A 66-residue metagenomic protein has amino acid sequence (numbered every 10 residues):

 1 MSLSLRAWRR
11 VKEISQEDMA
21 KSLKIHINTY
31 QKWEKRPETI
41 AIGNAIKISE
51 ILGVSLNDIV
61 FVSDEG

Functional and structural regions predicted by a protein language model:
M1-V11: A short, Lys/Arg-rich alpha-helix, primarily the initiator
R10, K21, E50: Alpha-helical residues within the helix-turn-helix
R10, K24, K35-P37, D64: Residue-level detection of the helix-turn-helix DNA-binding "recognition helix"
E13-K32: Short alpha-helical DNA-recognition segment
G43-D58: DNA major-groove recognition helix of helix-turn-helix/homeodomain DNA-binding modules
I59-G66: Short amphipathic recognition helices of helix-turn-helix/homeodomain-type DNA-binding modules
